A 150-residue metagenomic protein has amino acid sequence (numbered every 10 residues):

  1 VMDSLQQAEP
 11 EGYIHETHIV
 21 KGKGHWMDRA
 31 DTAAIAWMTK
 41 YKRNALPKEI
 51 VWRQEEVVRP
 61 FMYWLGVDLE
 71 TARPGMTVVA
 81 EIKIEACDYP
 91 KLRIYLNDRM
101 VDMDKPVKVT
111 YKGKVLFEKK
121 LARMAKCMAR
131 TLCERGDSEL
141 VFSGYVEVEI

Functional and structural regions predicted by a protein language model:
D3-I150: Alpha/beta-hydrolase-fold serine-hydrolase catalytic core, especially in secreted/extracellular enzymes
